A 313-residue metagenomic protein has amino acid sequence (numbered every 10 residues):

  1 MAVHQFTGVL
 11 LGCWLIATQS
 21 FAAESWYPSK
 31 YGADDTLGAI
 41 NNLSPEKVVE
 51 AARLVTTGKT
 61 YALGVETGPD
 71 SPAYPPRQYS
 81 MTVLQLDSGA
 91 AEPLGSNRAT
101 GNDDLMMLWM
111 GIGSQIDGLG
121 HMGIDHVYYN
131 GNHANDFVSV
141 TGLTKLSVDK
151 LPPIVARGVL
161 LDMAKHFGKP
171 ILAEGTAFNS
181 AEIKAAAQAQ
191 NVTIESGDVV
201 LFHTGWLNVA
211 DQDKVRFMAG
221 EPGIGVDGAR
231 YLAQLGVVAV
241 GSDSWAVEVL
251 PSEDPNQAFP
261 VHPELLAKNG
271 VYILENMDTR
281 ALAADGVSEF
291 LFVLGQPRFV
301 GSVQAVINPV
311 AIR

Functional and structural regions predicted by a protein language model:
M1-H4: N-terminal secretory signal peptides that target proteins for export/translocation
T7-T18: Bacterial N-terminal signal peptides
F21-R313: Active-/binding-site microenvironments in catalytic and ligand-binding cores
